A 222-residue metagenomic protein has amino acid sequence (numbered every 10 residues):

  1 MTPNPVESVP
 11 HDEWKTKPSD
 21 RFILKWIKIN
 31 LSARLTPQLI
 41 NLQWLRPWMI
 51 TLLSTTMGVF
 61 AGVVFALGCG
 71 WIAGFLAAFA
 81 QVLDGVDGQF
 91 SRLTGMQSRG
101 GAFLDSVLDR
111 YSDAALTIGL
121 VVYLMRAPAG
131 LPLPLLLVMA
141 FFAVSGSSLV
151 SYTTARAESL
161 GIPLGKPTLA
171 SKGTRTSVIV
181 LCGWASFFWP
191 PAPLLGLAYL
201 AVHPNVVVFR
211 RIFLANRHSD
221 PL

Functional and structural regions predicted by a protein language model:
T2-Q38, S106-L222: A feature for the membrane-embedded catalytic helix bundles of lipid/isoprenoid biosynthetic enzymes
W26-I27, P47, F65, F90 (+1 more regions): Short secondary-structure boundary micro-motifs
T36-L45, G101-F103: Membrane interfacial helix-start motif at the N-side
L42-Q43, T94, L160: Residues at alpha-helix termini
R46-T56, A170-V178: Short hydrophobic alpha-helical membrane-embedded segments
M49-G100, P134-S145, P190-P204: Membrane-embedded alpha-helical segments that form the functional core of polytopic membrane enzymes, especially those
A77-A129: Hydrophobic, well-structured mid-protein blocks that either form specific transmembrane helices
